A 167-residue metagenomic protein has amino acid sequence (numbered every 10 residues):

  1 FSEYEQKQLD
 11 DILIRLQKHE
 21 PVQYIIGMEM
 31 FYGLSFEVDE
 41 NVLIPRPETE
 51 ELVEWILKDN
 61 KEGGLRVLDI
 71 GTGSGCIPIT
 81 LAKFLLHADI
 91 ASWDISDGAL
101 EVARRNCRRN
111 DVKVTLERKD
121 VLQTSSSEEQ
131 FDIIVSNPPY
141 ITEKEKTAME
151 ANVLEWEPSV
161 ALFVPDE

Functional and structural regions predicted by a protein language model:
F1-K58: Conserved AdoMet
R15-H19, N110, I141, W156: Phosphate/oxyanion-binding loops and surfaces in catalytic or ligand/nucleic-acid-binding neighborhoods
D39, E117-K119, P165: Conserved beta-strand termini and adjacent loop/short-helix elements that scaffold enzyme active sites in alpha/beta
E48-A148: Conserved SAM/SAH cofactor-binding pocket of Class I
Y140-E167: Mobile active-site "lid"/loop adjacent to the S-adenosyl-L-methionine
